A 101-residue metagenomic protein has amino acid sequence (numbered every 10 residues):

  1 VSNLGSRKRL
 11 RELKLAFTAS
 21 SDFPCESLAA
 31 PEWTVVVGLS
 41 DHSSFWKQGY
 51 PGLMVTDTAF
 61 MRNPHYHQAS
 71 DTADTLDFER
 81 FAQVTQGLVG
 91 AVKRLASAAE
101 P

Functional and structural regions predicted by a protein language model:
V1-P101: Active-site-adjacent substrate-binding region of metalloamidase/peptidase-like peptide-processing proteins
